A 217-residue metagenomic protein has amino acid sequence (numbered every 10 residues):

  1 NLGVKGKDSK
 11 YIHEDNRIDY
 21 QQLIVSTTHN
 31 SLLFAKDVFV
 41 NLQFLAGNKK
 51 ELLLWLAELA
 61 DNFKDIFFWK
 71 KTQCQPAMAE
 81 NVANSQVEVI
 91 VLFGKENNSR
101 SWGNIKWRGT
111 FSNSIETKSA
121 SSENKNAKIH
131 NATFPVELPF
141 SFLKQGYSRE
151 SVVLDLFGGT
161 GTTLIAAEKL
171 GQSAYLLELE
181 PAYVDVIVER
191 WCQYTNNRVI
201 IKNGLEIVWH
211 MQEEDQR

Functional and structural regions predicted by a protein language model:
N1-V184: Core catalytic lobe of class I
V188-R217: S-adenosyl-L-methionine
